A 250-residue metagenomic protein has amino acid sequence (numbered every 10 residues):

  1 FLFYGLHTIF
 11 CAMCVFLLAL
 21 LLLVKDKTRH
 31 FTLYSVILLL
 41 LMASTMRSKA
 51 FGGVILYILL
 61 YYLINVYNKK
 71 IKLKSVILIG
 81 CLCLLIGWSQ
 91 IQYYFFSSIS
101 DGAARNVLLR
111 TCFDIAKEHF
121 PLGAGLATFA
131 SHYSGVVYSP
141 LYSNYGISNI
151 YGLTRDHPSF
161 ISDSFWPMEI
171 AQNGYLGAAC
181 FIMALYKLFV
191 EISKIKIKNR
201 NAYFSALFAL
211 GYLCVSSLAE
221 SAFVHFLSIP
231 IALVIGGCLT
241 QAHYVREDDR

Functional and structural regions predicted by a protein language model:
F1-V15, R47, S162-F165, I170-G174 (+1 more regions): Membrane-interface micro-motifs in multi-pass membrane enzymes
L2-I64: Alpha-helical transmembrane segments of multi-pass inner-membrane proteins
C14-K25, L176-K196: Hydrophobic, aromatic-rich transmembrane alpha-helices and their immediate juxtamembrane boundary segments
V24-T32, L63-K72, K194-N199, T240-R250: Membrane-interface junctions at the ends of membrane-embedded or membrane-associated helices
R29-L33, K49-V54, I71-S75, F223-I229: Short, aromatic-rich membrane-interface segments at the entry and exit of alpha-helical transmembrane domains
H30, F160, I182, V190-A219 (+2 more regions): Loop-to-helix entry and N-terminal half of a specific, functionally important transmembrane alpha helix in multi-pass
M42-M46, Y61-D101, D114: A membrane-periplasm/extracellular boundary helix in multi-pass inner-membrane enzymes that assemble envelope glycans
F95-R110, G125-N173: Long extracytoplasmic/lumenal interhelical loops at the membrane interface of multi-pass membrane proteins
